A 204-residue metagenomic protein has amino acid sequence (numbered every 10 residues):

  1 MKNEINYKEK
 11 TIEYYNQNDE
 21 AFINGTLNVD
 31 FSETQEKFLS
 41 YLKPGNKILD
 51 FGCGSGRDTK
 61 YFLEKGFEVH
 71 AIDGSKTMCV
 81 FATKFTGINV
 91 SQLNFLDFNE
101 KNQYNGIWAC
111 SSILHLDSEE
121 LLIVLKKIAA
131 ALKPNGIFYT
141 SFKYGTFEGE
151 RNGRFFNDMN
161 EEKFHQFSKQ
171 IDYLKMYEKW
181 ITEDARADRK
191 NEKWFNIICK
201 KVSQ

Functional and structural regions predicted by a protein language model:
M1-N102, E119-I123, K127, I137-S203: Class I (Rossmann-like) S-adenosyl-L-methionine-dependent methyltransferase catalytic domain, capturing the SAM-binding
N105: Conserved acidic residues
W108-A109: A conserved beta-strand element that flanks and buttresses the S-adenosyl-L-methionine
S112: Hydrophobic adenine-recognition pocket in adenosine-nucleotide-binding enzymes
D117, L132-K133: Helix-to-beta-strand junctions that scaffold the AdoMet/dcAdoMet cofactor pocket in Class I SAM-dependent enzymes
